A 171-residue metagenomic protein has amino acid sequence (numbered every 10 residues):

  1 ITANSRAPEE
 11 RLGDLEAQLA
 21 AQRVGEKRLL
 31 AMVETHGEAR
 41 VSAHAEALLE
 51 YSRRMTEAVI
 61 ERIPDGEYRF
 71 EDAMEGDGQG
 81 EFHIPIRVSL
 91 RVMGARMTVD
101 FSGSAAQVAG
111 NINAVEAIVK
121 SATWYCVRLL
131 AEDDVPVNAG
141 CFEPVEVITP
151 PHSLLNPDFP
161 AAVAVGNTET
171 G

Functional and structural regions predicted by a protein language model:
I1-M55: N-terminal leader/propeptide and maturation segments of large enzyme subunits in energy/redox metabolism and hydrolases
E9, L30-E46, I60-D72, E132-E146: Flexible, glycine/charged-enriched surface loops at secondary-structure junctions
L12-G13, G110-N111, V115, W124-G171: Hydrophobic core positions in small helical hairpin nucleic-acid-binding modules
Q18-A21, G25-R28, M55, V59 (+3 more regions): Stable alpha-helical structural segments in soluble proteins, enriched in small hydrophobic residues
A45, V108-V119: Alpha-helix N-cap/helix-initiation motif
G66-S89: Flexible, glycine/threonine-enriched loop-and-boundary segments that flank and lead into catalytic domains of large
D77-E81, M97-T98, A105-A109, V137 (+1 more regions): Flexible loop/turn segments at secondary-structure boundaries
I84-G103: Short beta-strand elements
